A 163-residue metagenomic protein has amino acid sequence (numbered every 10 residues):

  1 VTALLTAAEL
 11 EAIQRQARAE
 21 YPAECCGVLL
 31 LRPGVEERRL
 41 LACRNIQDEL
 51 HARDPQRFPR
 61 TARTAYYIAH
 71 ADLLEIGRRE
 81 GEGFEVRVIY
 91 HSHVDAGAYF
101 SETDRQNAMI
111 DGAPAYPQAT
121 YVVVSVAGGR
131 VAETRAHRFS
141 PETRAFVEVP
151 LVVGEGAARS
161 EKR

Functional and structural regions predicted by a protein language model:
V1-V86, V94-R163: Conserved beta-strand-loop surface patch within small alpha/beta domains used for substrate/adaptor or ligand engagement
